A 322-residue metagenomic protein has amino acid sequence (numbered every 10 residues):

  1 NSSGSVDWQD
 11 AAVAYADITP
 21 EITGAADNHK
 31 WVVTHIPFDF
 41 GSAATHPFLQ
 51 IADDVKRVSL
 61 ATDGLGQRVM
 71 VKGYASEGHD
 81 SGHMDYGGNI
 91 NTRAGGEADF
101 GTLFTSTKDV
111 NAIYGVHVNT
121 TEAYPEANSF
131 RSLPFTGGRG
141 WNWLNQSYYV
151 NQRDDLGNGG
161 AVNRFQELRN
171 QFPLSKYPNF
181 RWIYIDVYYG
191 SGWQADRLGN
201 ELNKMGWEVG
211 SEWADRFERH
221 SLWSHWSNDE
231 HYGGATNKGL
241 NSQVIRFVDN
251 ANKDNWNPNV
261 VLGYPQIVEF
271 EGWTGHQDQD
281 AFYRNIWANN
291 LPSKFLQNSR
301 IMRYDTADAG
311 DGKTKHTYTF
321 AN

Functional and structural regions predicted by a protein language model:
N1-S5, T23-L49, T120, A127 (+3 more regions): Active-site-proximal substrate-binding groove within the catalytic cores of carbohydrate-active enzymes
N1-V69, G73-S76, N91-A94, S106 (+4 more regions): Carbohydrate-recognition beta-sandwich/jelly-roll modules in extracellular/periplasmic carbohydrate-active proteins
I51, V55-S59, F100-F104, R169-N170 (+1 more regions): Generic structural signal for well-ordered alpha-helices, preferentially at hydrophobic/aromatic core positions
L65-D80, G115-E126, W182-D186: Core alpha/beta catalytic barrel or barrel-like domain that forms the active/cofactor pocket in diverse metabolic
H79-Y114, L198-N203: Aromatic-lined substrate-binding rim segments of carbohydrate-active enzymes
G82-M84, S129, S224: Surface-exposed beta-strand edges and their flanking turn/coil or helix-capping segments
S106-D109, P125-F130: Extended alpha-helical scaffold and adjacent linker segments that couple domains and build interaction/assembly
